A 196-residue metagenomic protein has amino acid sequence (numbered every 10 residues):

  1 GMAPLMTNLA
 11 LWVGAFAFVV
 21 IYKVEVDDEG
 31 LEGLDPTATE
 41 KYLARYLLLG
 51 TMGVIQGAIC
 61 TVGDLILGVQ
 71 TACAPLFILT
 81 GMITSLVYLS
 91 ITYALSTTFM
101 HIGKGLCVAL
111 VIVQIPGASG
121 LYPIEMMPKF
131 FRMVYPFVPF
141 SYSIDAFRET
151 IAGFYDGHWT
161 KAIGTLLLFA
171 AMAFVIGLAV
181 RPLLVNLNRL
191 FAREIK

Functional and structural regions predicted by a protein language model:
G1-K196: Membrane-spanning alpha-helical segments of multipass transporters and channels
